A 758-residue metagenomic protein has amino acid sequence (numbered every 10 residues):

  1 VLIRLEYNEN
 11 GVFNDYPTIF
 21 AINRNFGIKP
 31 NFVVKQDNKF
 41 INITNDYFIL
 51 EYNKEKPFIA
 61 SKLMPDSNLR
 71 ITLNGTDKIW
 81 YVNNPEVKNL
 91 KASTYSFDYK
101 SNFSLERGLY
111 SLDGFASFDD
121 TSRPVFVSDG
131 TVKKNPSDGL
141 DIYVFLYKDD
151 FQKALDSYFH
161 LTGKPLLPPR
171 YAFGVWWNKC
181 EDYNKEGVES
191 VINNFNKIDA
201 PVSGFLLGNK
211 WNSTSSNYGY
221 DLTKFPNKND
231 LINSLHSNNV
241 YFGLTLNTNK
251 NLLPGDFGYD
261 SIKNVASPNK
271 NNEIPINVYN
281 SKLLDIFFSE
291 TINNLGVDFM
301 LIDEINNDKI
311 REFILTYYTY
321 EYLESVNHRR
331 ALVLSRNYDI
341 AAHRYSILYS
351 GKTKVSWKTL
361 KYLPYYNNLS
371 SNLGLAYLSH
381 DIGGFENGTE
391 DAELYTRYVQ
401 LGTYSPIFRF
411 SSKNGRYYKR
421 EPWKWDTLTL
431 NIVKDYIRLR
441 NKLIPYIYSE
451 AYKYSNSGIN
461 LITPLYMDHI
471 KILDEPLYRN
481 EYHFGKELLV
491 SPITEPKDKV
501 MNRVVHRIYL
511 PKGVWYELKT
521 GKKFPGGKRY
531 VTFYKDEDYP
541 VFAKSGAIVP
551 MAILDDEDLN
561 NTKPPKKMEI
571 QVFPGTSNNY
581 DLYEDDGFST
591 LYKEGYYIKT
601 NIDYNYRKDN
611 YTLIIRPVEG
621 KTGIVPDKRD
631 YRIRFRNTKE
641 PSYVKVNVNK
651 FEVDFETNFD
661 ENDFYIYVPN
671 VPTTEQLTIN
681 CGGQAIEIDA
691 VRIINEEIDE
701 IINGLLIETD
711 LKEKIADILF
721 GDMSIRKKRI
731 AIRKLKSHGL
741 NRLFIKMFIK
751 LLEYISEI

Functional and structural regions predicted by a protein language model:
V1-I3, Y7-V12, V34-I49, E55-I59 (+2 more regions): Mature N-terminal, pre-catalytic/accessory segment of carbohydrate-active enzymes
V1-Y171, W177-C180, N184-N193, N229 (+8 more regions): N-terminal accessory segment at the very beginning of proteins
N8, P17-N23, N53, D66 (+6 more regions): Aromatic- and carboxylate-enriched substrate-binding clefts and catalytic-loop regions of carbohydrate-active enzymes
Y16-N31, Y516-D536, Y643-V668: Solvent-exposed beta-strand/loop surfaces of large extracellular or lumenal domains
D46-I49, T657-T678: A surface-exposed beta-strand-loop module
V87, L109, N193, K197-P201 (+2 more regions): Ser/Thr/Asn(+Pro)-rich, low-complexity disordered segments
S157, S190, N194, I286 (+2 more regions): A non-catalytic, amphipathic alpha-helix used as a structural packing/dimerization or gating element in enzyme scaffolds
Y320-Y322, A331, I340-S350, Y362-Y366 (+4 more regions): Catalytic core of carbohydrate-active enzymes
